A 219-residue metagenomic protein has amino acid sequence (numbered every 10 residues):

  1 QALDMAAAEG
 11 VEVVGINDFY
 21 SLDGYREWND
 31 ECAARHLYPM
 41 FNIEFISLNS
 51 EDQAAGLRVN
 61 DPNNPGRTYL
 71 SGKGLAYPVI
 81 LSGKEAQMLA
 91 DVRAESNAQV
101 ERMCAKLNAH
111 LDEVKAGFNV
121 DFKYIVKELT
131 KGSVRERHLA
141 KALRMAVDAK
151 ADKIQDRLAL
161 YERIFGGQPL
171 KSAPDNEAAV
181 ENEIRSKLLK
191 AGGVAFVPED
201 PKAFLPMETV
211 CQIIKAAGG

Functional and structural regions predicted by a protein language model:
Q1, E9, E31, M88-G219: Domain-core and long-helix interface of multi-subunit machines
Q1-T68, L75, E183-G218: An N-terminally biased module of ancient metal coordination in phosphate/nucleic-acid-related enzymes
L48-D112, A116: Internal, well-ordered alpha/beta segment that forms a basic, Gly-enriched binding/recognition surface
